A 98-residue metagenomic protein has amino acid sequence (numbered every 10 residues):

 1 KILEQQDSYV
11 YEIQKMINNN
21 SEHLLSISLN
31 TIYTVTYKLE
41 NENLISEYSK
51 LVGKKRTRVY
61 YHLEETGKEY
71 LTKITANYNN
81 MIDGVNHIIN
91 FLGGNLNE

Functional and structural regions predicted by a protein language model:
K1-T31: N-terminal helix-turn-helix DNA-binding core of bacterial DNA-binding proteins
Y33-Y37: Short, hydrophobic-biased segments on the C-terminal half of alpha helices that form "recognition helices"
N43: Glycine-centered, phosphate/nucleic-acid-interacting loop/turn motifs that mediate DNA/RNA or nucleotide
E47: Short beta-strand "wing" residues that participate in macromolecule-binding interfaces
G53-T75: Basic, amphipathic "hinge/linker" alpha-helix immediately C-terminal to the N-terminal HTH DNA-binding motif
K68-E98: Amphipathic alpha-helical dimerization/coiled-coil segments that flank or bridge DNA-binding/regulatory modules
